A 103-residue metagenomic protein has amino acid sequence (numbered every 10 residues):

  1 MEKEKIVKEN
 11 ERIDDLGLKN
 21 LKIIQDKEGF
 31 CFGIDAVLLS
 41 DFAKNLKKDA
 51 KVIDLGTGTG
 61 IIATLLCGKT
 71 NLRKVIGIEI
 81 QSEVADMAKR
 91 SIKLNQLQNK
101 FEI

Functional and structural regions predicted by a protein language model:
M1, G17-L18, L66, T70: A generic structural signal for ordered alpha-helices
K3-K47: Class I SAM-dependent transferase core
D41-I103: Conserved SAM/SAH cofactor-binding pocket of Class I
